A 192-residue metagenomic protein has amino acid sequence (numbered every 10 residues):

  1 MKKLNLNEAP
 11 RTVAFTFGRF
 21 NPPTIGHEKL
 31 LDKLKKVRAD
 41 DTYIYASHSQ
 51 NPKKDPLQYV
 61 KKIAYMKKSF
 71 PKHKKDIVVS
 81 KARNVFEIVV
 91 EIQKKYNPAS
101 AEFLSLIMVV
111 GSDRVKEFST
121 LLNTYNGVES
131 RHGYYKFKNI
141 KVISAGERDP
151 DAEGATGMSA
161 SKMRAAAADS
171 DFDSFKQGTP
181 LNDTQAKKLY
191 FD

Functional and structural regions predicted by a protein language model:
M1-D192: Nucleotidyltransferase catalytic core that binds NTPs
